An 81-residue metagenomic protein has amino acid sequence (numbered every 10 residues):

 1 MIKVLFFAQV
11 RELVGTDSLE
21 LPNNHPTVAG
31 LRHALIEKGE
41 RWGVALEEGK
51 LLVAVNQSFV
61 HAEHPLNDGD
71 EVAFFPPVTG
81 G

Functional and structural regions predicted by a protein language model:
M1-T79: Ubiquitin-like/PB1-type beta-grasp interaction modules and other compact soluble beta-rich domains
